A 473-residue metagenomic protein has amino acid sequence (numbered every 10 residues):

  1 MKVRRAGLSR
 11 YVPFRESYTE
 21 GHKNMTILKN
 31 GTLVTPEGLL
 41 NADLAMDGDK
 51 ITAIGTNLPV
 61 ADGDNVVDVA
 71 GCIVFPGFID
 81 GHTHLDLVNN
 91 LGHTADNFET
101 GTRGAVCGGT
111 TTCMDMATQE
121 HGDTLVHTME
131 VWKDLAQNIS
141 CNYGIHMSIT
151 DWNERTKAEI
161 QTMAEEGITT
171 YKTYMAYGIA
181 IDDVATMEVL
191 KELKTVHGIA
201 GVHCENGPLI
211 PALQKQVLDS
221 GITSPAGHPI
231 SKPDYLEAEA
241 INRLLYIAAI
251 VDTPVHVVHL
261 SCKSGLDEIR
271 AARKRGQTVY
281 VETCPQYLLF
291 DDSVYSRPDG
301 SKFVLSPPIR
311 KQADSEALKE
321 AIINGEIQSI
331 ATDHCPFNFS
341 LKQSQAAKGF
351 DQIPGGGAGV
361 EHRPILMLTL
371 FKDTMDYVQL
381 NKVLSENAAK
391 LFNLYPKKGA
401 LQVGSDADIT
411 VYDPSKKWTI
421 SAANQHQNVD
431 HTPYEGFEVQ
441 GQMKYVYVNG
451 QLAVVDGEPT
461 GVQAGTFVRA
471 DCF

Functional and structural regions predicted by a protein language model:
M1-N24: N-terminal amphipathic/basic-hydrophobic helices that include classical n-h-c signal peptides and signal-anchor
R15, H22-I27, T32-P76, A470: Histidine-rich, glycine-flanked metal-binding segment
G31, L44, D49, G71 (+16 more regions): Divalent metal-coordination and catalytic microenvironments
G31, Q345-G349, V403-R469: C-terminal cap of metal-dependent C-N hydrolases
A70-N138, R155: Metal-associated gating/positioning segment near the N- to mid-region
D134-S148: A glycine-rich helix N-cap at a beta->alpha junction
R155-I330: Histidine/acidic residue-rich metal-binding segments in metalloenzymes
T223-D252, N324, S329-I330, P336-P414: His/Asp/Glu-enriched, well-ordered alpha-helical/loop segment that forms or immediately abuts the divalent-metal
